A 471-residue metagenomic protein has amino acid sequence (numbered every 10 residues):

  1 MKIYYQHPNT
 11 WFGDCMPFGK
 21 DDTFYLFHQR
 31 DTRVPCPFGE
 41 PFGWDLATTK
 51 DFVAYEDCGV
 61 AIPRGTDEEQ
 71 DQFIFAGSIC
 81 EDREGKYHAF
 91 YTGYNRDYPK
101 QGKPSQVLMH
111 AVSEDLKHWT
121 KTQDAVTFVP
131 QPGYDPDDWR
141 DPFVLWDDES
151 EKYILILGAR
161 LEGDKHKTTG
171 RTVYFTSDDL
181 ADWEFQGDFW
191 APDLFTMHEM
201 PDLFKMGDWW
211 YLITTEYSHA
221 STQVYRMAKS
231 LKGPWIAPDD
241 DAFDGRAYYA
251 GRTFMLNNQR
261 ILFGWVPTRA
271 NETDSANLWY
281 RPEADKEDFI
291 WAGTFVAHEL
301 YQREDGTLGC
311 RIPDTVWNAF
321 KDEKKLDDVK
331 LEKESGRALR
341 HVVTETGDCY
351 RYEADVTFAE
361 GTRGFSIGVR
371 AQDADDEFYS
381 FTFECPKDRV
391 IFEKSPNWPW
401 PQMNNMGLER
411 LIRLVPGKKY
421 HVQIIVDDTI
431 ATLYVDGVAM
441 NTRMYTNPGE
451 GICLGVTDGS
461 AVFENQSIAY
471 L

Functional and structural regions predicted by a protein language model:
M1-D141, W146-H198, K205-D244, V266-E332 (+4 more regions): Beta-rich carbohydrate-recognition and catalytic domains
H198-P201, A247-G251: Repeated scaffold domains used in trafficking and secretory/extracellular systems, primarily beta-propellers
L203, Y352-A354, G417-V435: Short tryptophan-centered beta-strand motifs in secreted/extracellular beta-sheet-rich domains of glycan-recognition
D239-D240, A338-E345, V369, L408-L414 (+1 more regions): Beta-strand-rich interaction surfaces with strong enrichment in secreted/lumenal proteins
K333-N397: Secretory/extracellular carbohydrate-interaction modules and structurally similar beta-sandwich "look-alikes"
W398-H421: Short, aromatic/His-centered strand-loop micro-motif at the edge of beta-sheets
T442-V462: Flexible glycan-contacting loops in extracellular carbohydrate-active proteins
E464-I468: Extracellular beta-strand elements of beta-rich domains used for carbohydrate recognition/degradation or cell-matrix
